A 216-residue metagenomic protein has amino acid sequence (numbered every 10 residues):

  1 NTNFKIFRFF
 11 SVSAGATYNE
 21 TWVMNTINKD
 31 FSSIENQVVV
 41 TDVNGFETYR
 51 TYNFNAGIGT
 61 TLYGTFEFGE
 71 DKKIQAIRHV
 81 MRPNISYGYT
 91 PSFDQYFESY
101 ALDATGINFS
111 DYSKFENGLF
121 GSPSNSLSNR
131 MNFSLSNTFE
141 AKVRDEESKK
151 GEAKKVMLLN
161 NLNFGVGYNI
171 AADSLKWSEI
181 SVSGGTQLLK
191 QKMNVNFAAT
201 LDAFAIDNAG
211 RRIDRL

Functional and structural regions predicted by a protein language model:
N1-L216: Outer-membrane beta-barrel translocator/pore domains, especially the C-terminal barrels of Gram-negative outer-membrane
